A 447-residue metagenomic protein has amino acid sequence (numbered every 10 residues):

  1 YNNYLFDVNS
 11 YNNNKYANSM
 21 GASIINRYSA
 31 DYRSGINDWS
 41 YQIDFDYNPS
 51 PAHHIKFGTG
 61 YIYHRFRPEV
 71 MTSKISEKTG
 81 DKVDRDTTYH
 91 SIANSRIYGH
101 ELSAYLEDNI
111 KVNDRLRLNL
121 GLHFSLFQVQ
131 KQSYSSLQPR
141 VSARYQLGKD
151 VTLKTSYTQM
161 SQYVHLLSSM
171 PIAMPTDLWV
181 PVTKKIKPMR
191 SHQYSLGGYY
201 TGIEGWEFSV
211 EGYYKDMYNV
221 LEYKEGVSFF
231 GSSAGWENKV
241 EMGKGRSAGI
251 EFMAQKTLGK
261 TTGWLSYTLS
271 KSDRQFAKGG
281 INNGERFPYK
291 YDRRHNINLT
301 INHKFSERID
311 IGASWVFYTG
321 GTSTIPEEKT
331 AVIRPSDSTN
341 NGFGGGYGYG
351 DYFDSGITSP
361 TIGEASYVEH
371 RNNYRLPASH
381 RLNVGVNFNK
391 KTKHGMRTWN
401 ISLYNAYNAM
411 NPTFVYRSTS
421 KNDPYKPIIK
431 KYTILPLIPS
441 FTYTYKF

Functional and structural regions predicted by a protein language model:
Y1-N3, F57-Y63, L120-L126, T155-Q159 (+6 more regions): Transmembrane beta-barrel strands of outer-membrane/channel proteins
Y1-Q130, Q146, S209, T257 (+1 more regions): Face-selective signature of the C-terminal outer-membrane beta-barrel domain
S29, D38-Q42, A93, I97 (+5 more regions): Outer membrane beta-barrel strand-and-loop segments of large Gram-negative receptors, especially TonB-dependent
Y41-Y47, A104-I110, V141-Y145, L196-Y200 (+7 more regions): Residues on the lipid-exposed face of transmembrane beta-strands in outer-membrane beta-barrel proteins
A52-I55, R115-L118, D150-L153, E204-F208 (+4 more regions): Repeated loop/turn-to-beta-strand initiation elements of outer-membrane beta-barrel proteins
K149-Y194, G212-E237, S314-A331, M410-F414: Surface-exposed extracellular loop regions of Gram-negative outer-membrane beta-barrel proteins, predominantly
Y214-D216, N238-E327: Gram-negative outer-membrane beta-barrel transporters
R308, F317-G363, P377-R381, F388-F447: C-terminal beta-signal and adjacent terminal beta-strands/loops of Gram-negative outer-membrane beta-barrel proteins
